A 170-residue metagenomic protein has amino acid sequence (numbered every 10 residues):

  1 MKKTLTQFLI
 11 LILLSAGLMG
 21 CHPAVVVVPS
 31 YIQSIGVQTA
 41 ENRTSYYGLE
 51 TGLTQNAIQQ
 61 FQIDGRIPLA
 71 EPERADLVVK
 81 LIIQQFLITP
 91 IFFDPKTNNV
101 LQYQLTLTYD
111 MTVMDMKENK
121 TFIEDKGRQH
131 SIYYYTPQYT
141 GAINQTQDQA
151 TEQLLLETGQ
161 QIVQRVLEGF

Functional and structural regions predicted by a protein language model:
M1-L9: Bacterial N-terminal signal peptides that target proteins for export
F8-G20: Bacterial N-terminal signal peptides
L18-Q59, I63-R74, I88, K117 (+1 more regions): A structural "domain/chain start" motif
S45, L49, L101, T146 (+2 more regions): Conserved acidic
D64-I67, K80-I123, I132-Q145, Q149: Surface-exposed short loop/turn segments
R128-Q129: A beta-strand/beta-hairpin structural motif
I143-F170: Compositionally biased, intrinsically disordered linkers/stalks adjacent to structured regions
